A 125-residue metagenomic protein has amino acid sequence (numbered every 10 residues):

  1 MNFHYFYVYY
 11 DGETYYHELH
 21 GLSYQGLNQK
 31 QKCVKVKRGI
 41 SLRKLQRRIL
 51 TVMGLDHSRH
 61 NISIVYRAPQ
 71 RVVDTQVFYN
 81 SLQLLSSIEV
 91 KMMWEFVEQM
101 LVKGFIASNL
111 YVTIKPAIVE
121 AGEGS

Functional and structural regions predicted by a protein language model:
M1-S125: Phospho-regulated scaffold assembly regions enriched in serine/threonine/proline and acidic residues, encompassing
